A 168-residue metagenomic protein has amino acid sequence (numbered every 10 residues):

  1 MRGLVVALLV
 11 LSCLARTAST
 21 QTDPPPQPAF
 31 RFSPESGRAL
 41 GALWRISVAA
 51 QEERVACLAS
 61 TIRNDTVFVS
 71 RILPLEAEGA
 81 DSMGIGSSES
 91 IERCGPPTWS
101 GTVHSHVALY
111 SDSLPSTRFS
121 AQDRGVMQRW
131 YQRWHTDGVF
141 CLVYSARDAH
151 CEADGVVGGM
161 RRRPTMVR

Functional and structural regions predicted by a protein language model:
M1-G3: Positively charged n-region of N-terminal signal peptides that target proteins for export
V5-A15: Bacterial N-terminal signal peptides
S19-W99, V107-R168: Conserved beta-strand-loop surface patch within small alpha/beta domains used for substrate/adaptor or ligand engagement
